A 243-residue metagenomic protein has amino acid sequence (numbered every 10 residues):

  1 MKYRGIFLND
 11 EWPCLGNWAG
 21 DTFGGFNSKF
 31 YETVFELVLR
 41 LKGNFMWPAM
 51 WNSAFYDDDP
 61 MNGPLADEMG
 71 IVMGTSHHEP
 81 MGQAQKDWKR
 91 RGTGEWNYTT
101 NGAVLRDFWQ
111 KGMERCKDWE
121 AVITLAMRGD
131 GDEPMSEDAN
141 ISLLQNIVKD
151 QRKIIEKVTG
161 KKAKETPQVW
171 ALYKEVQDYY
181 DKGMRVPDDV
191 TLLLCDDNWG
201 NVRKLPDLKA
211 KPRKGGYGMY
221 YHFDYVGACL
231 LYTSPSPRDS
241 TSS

Functional and structural regions predicted by a protein language model:
M1-F23, F30-A49, G215: An acidic-aromatic substrate-binding cleft motif
R4-L8, M46-P48, M73-T75, I123-L125 (+3 more regions): Hydrophobic faces of well-ordered beta-strands that scaffold small-molecule active sites in alpha/beta enzyme cores
L15-N17, P48, Y56, Q83-A84 (+4 more regions): Short helix/loop capping segments that flank catalytic or ligand/cofactor-binding pockets
L41-N44, M69-V72, W119-A121, D188-D189 (+1 more regions): Loop/turn elements at helix/coil->beta-strand transitions in domains of secreted/extracellular proteins
S53-H77: Aromatic-lined substrate-binding rim segments of carbohydrate-active enzymes
D57-P60, W96-K214: Gly/Pro-rich turn-and-neighbor structural signature
G216-L231: Active-site clefts of carbohydrate-active enzymes
Y232-D239: Conserved small/polar residues in nucleotide/adenosyl-binding loops
